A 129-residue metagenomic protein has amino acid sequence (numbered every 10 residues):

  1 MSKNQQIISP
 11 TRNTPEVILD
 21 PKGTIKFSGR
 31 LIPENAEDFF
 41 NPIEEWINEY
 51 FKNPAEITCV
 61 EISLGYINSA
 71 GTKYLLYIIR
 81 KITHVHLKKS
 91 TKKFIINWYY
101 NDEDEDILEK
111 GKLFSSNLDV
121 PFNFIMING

Functional and structural regions predicted by a protein language model:
S2-Q5, L113-G129: A cross-taxonomic marker for long C-terminal extensions/tails that follow the last structured domain
N4-N41: STAS-typified acidic loop motif
K22-K26, E56-E61: Glycine-rich, often proline-containing surface loops adjacent to acidic residues and nearby aromatics that form
T24, I95, P121-N123: Ser/Thr- (and often Asn-) enriched beta-sheet segments in non-cytosolic proteins
I32-I57, N68: Short, well-structured hydrophobic secondary-structure segments
I43, C59-F114: Amphipathic alpha-helical interaction surfaces in cytosolic regulatory modules
